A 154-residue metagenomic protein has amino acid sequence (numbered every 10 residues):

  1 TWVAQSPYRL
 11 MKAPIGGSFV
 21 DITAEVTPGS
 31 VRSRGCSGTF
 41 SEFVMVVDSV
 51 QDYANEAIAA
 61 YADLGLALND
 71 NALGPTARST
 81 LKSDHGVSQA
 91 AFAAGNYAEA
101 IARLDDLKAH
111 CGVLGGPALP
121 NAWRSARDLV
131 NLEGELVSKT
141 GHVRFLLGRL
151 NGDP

Functional and structural regions predicted by a protein language model:
W2-T76: Proteolytic cleavage junctions
E42-P154: Soluble extracellular-acting proteins and domains
